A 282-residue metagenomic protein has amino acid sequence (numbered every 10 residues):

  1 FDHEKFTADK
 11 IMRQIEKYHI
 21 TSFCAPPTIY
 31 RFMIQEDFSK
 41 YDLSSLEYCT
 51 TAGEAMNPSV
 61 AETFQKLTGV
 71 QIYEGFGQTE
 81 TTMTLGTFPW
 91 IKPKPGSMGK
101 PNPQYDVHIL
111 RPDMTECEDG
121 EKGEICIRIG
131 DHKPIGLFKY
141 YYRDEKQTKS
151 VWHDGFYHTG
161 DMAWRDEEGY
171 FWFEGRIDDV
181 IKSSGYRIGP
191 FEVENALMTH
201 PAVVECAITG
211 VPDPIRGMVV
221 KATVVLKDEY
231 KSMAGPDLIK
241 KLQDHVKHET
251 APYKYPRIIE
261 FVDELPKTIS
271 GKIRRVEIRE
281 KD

Functional and structural regions predicted by a protein language model:
F1-Y18, I29, I188-V193: ATP-dependent adenylate-forming carboxylate-activation enzymes
M12, I20-A25, I34-K94, D106: Gly/Ser/Thr-rich phosphate-binding loop
F23, D113, Q147, M162-Y253 (+2 more regions): AMP-binding/adenylate-forming catalytic core of the ANL superfamily
S45, G69, Q104, A202-E205 (+3 more regions): Glycine-centered tight turns that cap/initiate beta-strands
G53, G77, G99, D161 (+1 more regions): Active-site glycine-centered loops adjacent to acidic/histidine catalytic or metal-binding residues that shape
L85-P89, L110-R111, I127-R128: Short beta-strand-to-turn element immediately C-terminal to the catalytic PLP-Schiff-base lysine in fold type I
G96-P101, E116, V151-G155: Short Gly/Pro-enriched turn/cap motifs at secondary-structure boundaries
Q104, T115-S150, I188: Conserved ATP/PPi-binding loop(s) of AMP-dependent carboxylate-activating enzymes
